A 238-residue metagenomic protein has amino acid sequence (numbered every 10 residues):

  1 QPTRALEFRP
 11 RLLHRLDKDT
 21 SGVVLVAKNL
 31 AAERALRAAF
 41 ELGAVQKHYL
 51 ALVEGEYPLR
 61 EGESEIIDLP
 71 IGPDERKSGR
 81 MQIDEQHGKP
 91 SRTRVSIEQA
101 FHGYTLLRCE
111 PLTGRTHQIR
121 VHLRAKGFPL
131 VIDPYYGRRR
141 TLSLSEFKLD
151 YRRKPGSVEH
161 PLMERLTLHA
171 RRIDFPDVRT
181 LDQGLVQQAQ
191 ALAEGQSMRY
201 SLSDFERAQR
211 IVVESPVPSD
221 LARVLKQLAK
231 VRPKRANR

Functional and structural regions predicted by a protein language model:
Q1-R238: RNA pseudouridine synthases
